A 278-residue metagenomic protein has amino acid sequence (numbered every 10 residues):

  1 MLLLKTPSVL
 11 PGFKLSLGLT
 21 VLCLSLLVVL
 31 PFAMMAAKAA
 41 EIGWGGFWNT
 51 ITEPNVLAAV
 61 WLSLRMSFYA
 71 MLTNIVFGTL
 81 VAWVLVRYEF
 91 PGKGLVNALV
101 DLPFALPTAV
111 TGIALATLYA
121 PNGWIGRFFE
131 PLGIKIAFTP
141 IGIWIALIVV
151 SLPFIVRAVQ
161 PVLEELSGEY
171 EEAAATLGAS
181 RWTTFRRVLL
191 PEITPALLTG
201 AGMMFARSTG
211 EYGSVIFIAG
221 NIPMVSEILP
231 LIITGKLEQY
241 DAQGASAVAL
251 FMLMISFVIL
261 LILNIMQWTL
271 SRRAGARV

Functional and structural regions predicted by a protein language model:
L2, S8-P11, L15-L19, L30 (+5 more regions): C-terminal transmembrane helix and the adjacent membrane-cytosol boundary/short C-terminal tail of inner/organellar
L2-P7, W44-T52, L57, G92-K93 (+3 more regions): Membrane-interfacial helix termini and adjacent extracytoplasmic/periplasmic loops of multi-pass transporters
L2-V9, G45, Y69-D101, I113 (+4 more regions): Transmembrane-helix boundary motif in ABC transporter permease subunits
L3-K14, M35-L72, R87-Y88, K236-Q243: Periplasmic/extracellular loop-to-transmembrane helix junction in inner-membrane transport proteins
V9-F13, P54, Y212-I262, M266: Interhelical loop and adjacent transmembrane-helix boundary motif in polytopic membrane transport permeases
L17-C23, L72, V96, L102 (+5 more regions): Transmembrane alpha-helices
L26, W61, R65-F77, V81 (+5 more regions): Hydrophobic alpha-helical transmembrane segments of multipass integral membrane proteins, especially permease/channel
V60, L85, L102, E169-L177 (+1 more regions): Short hydrophobic faces within alpha-helices
